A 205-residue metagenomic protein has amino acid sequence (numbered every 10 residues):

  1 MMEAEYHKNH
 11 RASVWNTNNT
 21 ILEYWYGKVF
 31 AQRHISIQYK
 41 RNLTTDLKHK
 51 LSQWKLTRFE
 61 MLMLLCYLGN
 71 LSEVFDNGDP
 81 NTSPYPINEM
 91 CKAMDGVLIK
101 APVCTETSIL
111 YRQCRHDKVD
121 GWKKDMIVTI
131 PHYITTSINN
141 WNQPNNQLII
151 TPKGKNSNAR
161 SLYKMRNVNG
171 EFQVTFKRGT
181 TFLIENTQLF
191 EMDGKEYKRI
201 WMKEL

Functional and structural regions predicted by a protein language model:
M1-L205: Mono-ADP-ribosyltransferase
